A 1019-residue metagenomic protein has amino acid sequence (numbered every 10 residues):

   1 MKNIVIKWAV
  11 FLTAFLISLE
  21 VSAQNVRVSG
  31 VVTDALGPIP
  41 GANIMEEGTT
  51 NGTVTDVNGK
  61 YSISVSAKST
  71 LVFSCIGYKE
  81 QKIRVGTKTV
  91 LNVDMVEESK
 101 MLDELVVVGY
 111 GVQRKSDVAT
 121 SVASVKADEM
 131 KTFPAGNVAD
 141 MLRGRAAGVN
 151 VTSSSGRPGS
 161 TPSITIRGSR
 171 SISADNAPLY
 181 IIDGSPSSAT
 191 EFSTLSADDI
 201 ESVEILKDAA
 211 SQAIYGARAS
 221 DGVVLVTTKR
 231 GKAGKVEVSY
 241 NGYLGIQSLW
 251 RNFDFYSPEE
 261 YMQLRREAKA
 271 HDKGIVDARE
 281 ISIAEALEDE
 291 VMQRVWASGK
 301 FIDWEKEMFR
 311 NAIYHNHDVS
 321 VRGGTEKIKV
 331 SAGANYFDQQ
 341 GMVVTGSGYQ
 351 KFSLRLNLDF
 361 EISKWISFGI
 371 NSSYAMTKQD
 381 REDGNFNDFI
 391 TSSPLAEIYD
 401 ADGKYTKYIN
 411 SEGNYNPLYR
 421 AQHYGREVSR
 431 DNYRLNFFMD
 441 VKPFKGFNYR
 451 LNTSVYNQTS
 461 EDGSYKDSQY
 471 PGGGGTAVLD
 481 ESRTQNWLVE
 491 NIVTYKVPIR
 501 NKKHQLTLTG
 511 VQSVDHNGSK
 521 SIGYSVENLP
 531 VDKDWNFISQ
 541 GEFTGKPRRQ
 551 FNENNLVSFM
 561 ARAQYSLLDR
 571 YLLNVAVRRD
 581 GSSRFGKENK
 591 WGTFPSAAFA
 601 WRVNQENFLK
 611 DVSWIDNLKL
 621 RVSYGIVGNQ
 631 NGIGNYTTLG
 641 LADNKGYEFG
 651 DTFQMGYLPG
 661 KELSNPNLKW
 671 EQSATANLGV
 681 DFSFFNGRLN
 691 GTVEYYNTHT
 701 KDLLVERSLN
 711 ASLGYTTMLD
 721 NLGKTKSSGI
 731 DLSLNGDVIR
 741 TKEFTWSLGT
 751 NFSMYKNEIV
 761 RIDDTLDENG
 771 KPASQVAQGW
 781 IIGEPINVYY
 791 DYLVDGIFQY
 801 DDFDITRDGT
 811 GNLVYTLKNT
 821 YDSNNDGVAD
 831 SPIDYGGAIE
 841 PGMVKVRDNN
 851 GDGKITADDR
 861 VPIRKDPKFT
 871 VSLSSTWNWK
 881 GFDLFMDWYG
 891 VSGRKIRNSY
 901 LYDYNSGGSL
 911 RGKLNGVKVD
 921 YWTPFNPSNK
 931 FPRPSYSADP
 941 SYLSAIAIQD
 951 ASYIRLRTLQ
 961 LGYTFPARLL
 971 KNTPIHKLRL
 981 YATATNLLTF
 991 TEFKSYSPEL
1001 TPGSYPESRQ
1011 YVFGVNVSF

Functional and structural regions predicted by a protein language model:
M1-R355, F360-I362, S367-G369, R434 (+6 more regions): Short, small/polar-rich motifs associated with maturation and membrane association, primarily at protein termini
M130, N176-A177, H315, N357-I366 (+4 more regions): Extracellular/periplasmic, surface-exposed regions of secreted and cell-surface proteins
A139-R145, L719-L722, K726, E768-Y789 (+4 more regions): C-terminal extracellular loops and terminal segments of Gram-negative outer membrane beta-barrel proteins
S239-V295, D720, D737-V861, N905: Conserved small-residue
I275-K300, H315-D318, F386-L418, G425: Acidic, glycine-rich flexible loop segments
I398, D467-T476, E648-G660, L709-M718 (+2 more regions): Solvent-exposed loop segments that connect transmembrane elements
S582, A838-P841, V891-L980: Extracytoplasmic gating/loop element in the C-terminal half of outer-membrane beta-barrel translocons and assembly
N812, R864-R897: Glycine-rich, aromatic-lined ligand/substrate-binding cores of catalytic and carbohydrate-binding domains
